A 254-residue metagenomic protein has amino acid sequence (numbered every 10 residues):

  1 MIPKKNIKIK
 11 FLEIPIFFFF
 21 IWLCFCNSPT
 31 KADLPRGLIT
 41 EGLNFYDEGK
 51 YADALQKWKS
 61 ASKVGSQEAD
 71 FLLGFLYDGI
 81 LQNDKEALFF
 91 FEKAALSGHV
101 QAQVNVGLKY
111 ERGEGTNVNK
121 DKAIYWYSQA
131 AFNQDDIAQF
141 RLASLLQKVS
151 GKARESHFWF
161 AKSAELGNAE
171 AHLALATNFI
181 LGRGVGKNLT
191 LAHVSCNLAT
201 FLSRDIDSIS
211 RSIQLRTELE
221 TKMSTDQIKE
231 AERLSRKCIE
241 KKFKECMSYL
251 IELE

Functional and structural regions predicted by a protein language model:
M1-K10: N-terminal secretory signal peptides that target proteins for export/translocation
D33, K63-Q67, D78-I80, L96-V100 (+10 more regions): Short helix-capping/linker turns of helical repeat alpha-solenoids
L34-V64, F75-D78: Alpha-helical segment of the N-proximal tetratricopeptide repeat
G37-F45, F71-L81, N105-R112, R141-V149 (+3 more regions): Hydrophobic face of amphipathic alpha-helices that form TPR/SEL1-like repeat modules and related alpha-solenoid
D207-E254: Terminal, low-structured helical/coil segments at or just beyond the last alpha-helical repeat
